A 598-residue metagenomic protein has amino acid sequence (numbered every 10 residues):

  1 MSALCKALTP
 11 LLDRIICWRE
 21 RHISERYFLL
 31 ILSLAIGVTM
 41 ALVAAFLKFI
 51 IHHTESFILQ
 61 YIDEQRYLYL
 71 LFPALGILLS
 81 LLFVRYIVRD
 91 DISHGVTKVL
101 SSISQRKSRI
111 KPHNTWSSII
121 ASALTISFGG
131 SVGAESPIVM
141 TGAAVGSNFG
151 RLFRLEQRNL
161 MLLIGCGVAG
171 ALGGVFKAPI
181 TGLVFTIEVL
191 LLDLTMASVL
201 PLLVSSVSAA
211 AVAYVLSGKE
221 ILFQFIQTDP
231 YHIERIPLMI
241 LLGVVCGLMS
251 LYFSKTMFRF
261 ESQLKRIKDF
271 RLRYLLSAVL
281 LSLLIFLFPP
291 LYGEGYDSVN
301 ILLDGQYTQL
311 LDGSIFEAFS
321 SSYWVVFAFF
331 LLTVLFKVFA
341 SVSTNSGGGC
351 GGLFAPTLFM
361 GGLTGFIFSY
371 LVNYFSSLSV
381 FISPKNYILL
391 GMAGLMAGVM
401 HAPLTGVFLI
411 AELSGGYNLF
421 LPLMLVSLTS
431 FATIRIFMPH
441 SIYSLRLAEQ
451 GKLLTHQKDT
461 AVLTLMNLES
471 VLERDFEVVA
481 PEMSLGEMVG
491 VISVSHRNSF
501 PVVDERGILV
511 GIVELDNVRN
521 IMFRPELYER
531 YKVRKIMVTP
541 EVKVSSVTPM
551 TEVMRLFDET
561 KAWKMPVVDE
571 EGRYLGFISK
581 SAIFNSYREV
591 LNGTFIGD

Functional and structural regions predicted by a protein language model:
M1-L465, E469-D475, V479-F500, D504-V510 (+4 more regions): Alpha-helical transmembrane segments and immediately membrane-proximal extracytoplasmic
L472-V478, S484-L509, L515-I521, L527-L575 (+2 more regions): Helix-loop-beta junctions that constitute the ligand-sensing/allosteric loops of cytosolic regulatory sensor domains
